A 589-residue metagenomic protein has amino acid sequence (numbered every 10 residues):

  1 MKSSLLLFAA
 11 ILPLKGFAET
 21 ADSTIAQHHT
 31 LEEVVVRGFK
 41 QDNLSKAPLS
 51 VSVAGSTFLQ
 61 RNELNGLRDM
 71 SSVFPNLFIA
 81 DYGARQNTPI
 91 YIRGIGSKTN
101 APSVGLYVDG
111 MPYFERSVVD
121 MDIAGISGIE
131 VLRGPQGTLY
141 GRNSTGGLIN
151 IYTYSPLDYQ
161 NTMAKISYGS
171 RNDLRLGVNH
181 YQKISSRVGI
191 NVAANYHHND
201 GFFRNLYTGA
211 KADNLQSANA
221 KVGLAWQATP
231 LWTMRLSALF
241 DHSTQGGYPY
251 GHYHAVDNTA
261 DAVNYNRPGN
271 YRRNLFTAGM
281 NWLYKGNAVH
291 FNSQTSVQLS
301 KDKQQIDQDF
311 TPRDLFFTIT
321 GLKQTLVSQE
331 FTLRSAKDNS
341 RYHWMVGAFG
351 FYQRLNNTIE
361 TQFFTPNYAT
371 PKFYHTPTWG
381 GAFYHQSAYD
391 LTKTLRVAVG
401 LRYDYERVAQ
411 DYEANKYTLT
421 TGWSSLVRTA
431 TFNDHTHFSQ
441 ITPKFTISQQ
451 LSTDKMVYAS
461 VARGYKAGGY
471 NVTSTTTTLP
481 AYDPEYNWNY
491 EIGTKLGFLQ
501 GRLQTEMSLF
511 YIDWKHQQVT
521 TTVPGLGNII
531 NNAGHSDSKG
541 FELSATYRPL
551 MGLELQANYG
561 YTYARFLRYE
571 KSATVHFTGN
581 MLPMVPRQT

Functional and structural regions predicted by a protein language model:
E19-Q60: Short, acidic, small-residue-rich periplasmic hinge/interaction motif at the N-terminus of Gram-negative outer-membrane
L67-M70, P89-G94, Y107, G128-V131 (+3 more regions): N-terminal periplasmic accessory domains that precede and gate Gram-negative outer-membrane beta-barrel machines
R68-D109: Extracytoplasmic beta-strand/coil segments of soluble accessory domains associated with Gram-negative outer-membrane
D109-P135: Short acidic/polar hinge/loop motifs at secondary-structure boundaries that mediate gating or recognition
N161-M163, Y168-N199, Y207-Q245, N274-F276 (+5 more regions): Transmembrane beta-barrel wall of Gram-negative outer-membrane proteins
A225-T229, L239, L333-S335, H343 (+2 more regions): Structural signature of Gram-negative outer-membrane beta-barrels, strongest in the C-terminal barrel of TonB-dependent
T233-L275, D302-Q304, R313-L322, Y352-P377: Flexible loop and strand-edge segments within Gram-negative outer membrane beta-barrel domains
V397, Y511-D513, N531-T589: Gram-negative outer-membrane beta-barrel transporters
